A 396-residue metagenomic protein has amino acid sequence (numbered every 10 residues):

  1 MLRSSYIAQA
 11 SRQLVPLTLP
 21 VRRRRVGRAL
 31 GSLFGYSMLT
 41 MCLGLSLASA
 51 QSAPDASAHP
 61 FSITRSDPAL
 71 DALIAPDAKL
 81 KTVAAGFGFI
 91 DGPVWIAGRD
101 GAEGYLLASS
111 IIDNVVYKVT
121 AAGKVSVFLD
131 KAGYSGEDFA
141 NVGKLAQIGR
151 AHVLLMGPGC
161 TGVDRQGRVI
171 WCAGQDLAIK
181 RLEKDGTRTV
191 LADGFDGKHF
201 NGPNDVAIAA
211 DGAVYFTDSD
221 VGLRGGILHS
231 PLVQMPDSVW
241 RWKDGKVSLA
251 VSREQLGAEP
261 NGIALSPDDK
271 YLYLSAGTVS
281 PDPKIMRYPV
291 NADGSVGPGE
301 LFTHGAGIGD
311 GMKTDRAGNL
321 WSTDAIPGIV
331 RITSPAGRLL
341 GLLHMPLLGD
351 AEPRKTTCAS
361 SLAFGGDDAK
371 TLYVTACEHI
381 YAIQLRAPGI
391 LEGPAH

Functional and structural regions predicted by a protein language model:
M1-A29: N-terminal secretory signal peptides that target proteins for export/translocation
S4-Y6, C42-L45, S49: Generic extreme N-terminus detector
S5, P16, G35-L39, W321: A detector of low-complexity, intrinsically disordered, Ser/Thr/Gly/Pro/Ala-rich segments
S11, L39-M41, D293, E378: Short linear sequence elements within intrinsically disordered, low-complexity coil regions
R24, L33, S37, S57-P60 (+1 more regions): Low-complexity, intrinsically disordered regions enriched in charged/polar residues
G31-S46: Bacterial N-terminal signal peptides
Q51-H396: Sequence-structural signature of mature extracellular/luminal beta-sheet repeat domains, prominently beta-propellers
